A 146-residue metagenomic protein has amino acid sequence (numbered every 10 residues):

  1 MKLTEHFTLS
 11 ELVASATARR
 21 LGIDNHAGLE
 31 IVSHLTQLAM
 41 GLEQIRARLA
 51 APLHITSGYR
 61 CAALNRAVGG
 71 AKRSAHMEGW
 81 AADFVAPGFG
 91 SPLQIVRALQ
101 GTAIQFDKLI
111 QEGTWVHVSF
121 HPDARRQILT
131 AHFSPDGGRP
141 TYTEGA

Functional and structural regions predicted by a protein language model:
M1-R48, P135-A146: Extracytoplasmic cell-surface/polysaccharide-interacting catalytic and binding patches
L21-H26, G70, I128-A131: Short, polar loop/linker segments at the starts of domains and inter-domain junctions
H34, L38-G41, A51, L64 (+3 more regions): Amphipathic alpha-helical interface surfaces
E43-V68: Extended, low-complexity, intrinsically disordered C-terminal regulatory tails of eukaryotic serine/threonine kinases
L53, A82, V116: A broad, low-specificity signal marking well-ordered, structured residues that form hydrophobic/aromatic
A62-A81: Short, surface-exposed glycine/acidic/tryptophan-bearing loops
R73, A86-A146: Catalytic cores and adjacent binding grooves of peptidoglycan-active enzymes
